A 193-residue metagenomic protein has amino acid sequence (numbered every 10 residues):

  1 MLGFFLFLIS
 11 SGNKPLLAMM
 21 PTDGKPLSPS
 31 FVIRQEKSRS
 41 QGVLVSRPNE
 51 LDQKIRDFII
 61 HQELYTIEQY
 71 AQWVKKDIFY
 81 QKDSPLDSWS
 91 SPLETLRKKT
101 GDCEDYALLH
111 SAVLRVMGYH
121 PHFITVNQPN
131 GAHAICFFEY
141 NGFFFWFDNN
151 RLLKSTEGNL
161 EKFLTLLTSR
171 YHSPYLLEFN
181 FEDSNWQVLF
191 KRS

Functional and structural regions predicted by a protein language model:
L2-I9: Bacterial N-terminal signal peptides
G12-S193: A structural boundary/capping signal
